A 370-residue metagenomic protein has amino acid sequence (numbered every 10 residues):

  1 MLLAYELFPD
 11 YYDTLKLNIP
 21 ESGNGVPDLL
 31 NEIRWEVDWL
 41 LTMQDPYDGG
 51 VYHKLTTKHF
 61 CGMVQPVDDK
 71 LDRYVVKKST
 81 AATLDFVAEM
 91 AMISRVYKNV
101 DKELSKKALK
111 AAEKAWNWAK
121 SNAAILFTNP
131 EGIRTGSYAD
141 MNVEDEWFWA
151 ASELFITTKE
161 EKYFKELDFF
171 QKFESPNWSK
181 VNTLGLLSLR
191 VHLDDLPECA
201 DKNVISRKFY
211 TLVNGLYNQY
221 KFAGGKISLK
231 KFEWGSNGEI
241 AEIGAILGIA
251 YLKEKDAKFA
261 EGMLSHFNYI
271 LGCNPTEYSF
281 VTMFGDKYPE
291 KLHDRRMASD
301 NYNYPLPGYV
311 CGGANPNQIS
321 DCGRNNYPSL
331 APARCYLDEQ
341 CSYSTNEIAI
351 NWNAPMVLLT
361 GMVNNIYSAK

Functional and structural regions predicted by a protein language model:
L2-L7, D38, K54-V96, S137-F169 (+3 more regions): Aromatic (Trp/Tyr) and acidic
E6-L15: Conserved, well-structured interaction surfaces
S22-G25: Acidic, glycine-anchored loop motifs typical of Ca2+
P27-Y52: Carboxylate/His-rich catalytic cores and anion/metal-binding grooves
Q44-H53, A123-F127, K159: Proline-centered turn/helix-capping motifs that create local helix->coil transitions or kinks
A91-R95, L104, E113-K114: Solenoidal tandem-repeat scaffolds enriched in leucines and small polar residues
N99, K106-L109, A124-E144: N-terminal carbohydrate-binding/catalytic regions of secreted carbohydrate-active enzymes
K110-N117, S121-A124: Hydrophobic, small-residue-rich alpha-helical packing segments that form membrane-like cores
